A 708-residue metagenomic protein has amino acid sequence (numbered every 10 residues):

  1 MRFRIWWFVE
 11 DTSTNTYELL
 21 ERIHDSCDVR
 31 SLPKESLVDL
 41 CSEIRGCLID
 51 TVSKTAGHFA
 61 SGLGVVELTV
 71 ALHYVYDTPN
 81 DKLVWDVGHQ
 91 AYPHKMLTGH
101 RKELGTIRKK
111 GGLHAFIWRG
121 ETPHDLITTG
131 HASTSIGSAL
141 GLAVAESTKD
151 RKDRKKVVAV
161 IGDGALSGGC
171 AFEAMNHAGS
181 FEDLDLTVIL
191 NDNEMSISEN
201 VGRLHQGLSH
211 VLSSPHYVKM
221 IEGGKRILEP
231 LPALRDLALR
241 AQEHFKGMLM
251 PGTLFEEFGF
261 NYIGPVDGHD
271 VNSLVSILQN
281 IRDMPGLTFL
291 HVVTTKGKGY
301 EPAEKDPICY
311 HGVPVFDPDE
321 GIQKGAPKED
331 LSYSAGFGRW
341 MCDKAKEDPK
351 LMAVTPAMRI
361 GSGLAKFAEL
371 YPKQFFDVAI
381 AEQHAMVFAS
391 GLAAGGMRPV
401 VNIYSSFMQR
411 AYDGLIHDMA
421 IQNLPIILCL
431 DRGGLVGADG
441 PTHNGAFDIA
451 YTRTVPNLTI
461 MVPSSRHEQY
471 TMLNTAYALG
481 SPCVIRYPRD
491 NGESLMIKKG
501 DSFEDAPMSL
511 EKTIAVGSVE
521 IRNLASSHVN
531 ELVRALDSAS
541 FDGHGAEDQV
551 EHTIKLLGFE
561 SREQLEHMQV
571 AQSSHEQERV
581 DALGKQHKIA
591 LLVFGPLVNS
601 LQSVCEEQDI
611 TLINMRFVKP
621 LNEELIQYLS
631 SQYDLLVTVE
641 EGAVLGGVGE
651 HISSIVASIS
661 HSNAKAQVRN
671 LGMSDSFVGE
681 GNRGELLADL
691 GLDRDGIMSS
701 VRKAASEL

Functional and structural regions predicted by a protein language model:
E10-M96, E256-Y262, D267-L274, T288-H291: N-terminal amphipathic, basic-rich helices that act as targeting or association modules
E10-S13, N193-F337: Long, well-ordered, tryptophan-enriched scaffold segments
H58-F181, K350-L351, T355-P356, L364-A365: Cofactor-binding active-site loop characterized by glycine-rich and histidine/acidic residues
K82, T294-M408, G414-N423, S481 (+2 more regions): Non-catalytic terminal/interface segments that mediate subunit docking, oligomerization, and allosteric communication
E103-L113, S180-N193, A420-R432: A glycine-rich helix N-cap at a beta->alpha junction
L234-P302, P425-L430, I449-F503, R694-L708: Structural signature of the thiamine diphosphate
S276-Q279, H311-G312, S332-E347, G363-E369 (+6 more regions): Glycine-/acidic-rich phosphate or pyrophosphate-binding loops and their flanking alpha/beta elements
F316-D319, Q323-E329, G437-D439, T459 (+1 more regions): Peripheral docking tails and interdomain loops at the edges of cofactor- or intermediate-handling domains
